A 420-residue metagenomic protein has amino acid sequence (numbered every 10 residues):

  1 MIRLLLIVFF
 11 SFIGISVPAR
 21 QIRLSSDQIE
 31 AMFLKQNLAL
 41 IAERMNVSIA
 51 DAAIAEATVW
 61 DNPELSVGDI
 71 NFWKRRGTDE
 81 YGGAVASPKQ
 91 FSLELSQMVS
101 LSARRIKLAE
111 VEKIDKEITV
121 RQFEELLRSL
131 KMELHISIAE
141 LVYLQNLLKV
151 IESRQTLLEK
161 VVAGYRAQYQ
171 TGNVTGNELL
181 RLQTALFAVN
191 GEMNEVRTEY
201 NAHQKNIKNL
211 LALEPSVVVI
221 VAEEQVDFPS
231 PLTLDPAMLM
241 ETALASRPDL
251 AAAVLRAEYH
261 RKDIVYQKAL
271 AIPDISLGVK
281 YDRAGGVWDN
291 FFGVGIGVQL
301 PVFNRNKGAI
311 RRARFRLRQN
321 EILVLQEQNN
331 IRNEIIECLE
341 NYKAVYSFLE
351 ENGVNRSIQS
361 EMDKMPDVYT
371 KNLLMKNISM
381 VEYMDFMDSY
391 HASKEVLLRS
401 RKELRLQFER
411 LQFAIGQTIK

Functional and structural regions predicted by a protein language model:
L4-I13: Sec-dependent N-terminal signal peptides
F9, V17-E64, D69, K107 (+5 more regions): Bacterial Sec-pathway N-terminal export signals of envelope proteins
V17-A19, D27-E30, V396-K420: Acidic, low-complexity, intrinsically disordered peripheral segments
R20-E140, G176: Short flexible linkers and secondary-structure junctions
Q21-I22, S66-L101, L108, E223-T233 (+1 more regions): Small/polar, glycine/serine/threonine/aspartate-rich low-complexity segments that form flexible
L24, E110, F123-T242, C338-V345 (+1 more regions): Periplasmic alpha-helical coiled-coil/stalk elements that build and connect Gram-negative outer-membrane
A42-A57, L126, L130-I151, K160 (+5 more regions): Amphipathic alpha-helical coiled-coil segments
